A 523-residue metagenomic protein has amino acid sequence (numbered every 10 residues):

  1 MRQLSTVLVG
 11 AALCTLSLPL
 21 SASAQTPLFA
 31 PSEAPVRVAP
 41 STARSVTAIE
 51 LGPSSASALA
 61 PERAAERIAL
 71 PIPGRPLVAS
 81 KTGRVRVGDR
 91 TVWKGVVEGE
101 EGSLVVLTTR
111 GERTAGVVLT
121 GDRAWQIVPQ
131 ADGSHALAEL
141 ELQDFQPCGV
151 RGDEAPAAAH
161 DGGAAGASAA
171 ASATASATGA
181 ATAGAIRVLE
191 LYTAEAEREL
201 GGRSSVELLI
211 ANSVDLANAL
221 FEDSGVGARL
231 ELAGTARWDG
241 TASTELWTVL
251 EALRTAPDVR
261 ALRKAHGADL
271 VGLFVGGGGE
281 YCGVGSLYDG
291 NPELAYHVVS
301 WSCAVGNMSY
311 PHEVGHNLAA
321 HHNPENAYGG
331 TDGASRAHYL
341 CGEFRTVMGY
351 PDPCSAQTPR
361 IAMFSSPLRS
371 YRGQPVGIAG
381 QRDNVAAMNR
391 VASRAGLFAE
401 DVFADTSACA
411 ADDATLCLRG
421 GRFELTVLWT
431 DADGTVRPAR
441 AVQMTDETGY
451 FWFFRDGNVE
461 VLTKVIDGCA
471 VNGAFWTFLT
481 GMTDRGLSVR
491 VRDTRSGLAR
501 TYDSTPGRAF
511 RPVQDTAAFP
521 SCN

Functional and structural regions predicted by a protein language model:
M1-L4: Positively charged n-region of N-terminal signal peptides that target proteins for export
L8-P19: Bacterial N-terminal signal peptides
A22-A24, A404: Boundary at the C-terminal end of the N-terminal hydrophobic targeting segment
A24-Q130: N-terminal prosegments of processed precursors
T26-A39, A136-G290: Fold-level signature of zinc-dependent metallopeptidase catalytic domains
G95, T406-N523: Polar/charged low-complexity regulatory segments
A236-V249, L294-L368: The catalytic-center signature of Zn2+-dependent metalloproteases
S366-C409, R508-N523: A recurrent domain-boundary module in secreted/ectodomain proteins
